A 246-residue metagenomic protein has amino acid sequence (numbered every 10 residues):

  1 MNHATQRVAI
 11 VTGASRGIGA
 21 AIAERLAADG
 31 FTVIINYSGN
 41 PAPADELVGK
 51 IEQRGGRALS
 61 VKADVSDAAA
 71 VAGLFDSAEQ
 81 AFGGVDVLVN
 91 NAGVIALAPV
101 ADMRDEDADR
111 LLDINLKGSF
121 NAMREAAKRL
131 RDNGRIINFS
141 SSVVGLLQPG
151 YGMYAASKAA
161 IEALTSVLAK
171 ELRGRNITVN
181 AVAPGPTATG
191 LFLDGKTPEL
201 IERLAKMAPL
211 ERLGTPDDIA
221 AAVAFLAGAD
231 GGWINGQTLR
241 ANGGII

Functional and structural regions predicted by a protein language model:
S15-R16: Conserved glycine-rich cofactor-binding loop
D29-E46: Conserved glycine-rich Rossmann-like NAD(P)H-binding loop of the short-chain dehydrogenase/reductase
I95, M103, L147-A155, V167: Active-site loop-to-helix junction immediately N-terminal to the catalytic Tyr of the SDR YXXXK motif in Rossmann-fold
P99-V100, R104-L112, F192, L200 (+1 more regions): Substrate-binding pocket helix/loop in short-chain dehydrogenase/reductase
M123, S157: Active-site helix of classical SDR
K128-R129, K170-G174, G232: Alpha-helical segment proximal to the catalytic Tyr-Lys
L146, K206, A224, N235-I246: Short C-terminal tail/terminal secondary-structure segment of NAD(P)H-dependent dehydrogenase/reductase domains
